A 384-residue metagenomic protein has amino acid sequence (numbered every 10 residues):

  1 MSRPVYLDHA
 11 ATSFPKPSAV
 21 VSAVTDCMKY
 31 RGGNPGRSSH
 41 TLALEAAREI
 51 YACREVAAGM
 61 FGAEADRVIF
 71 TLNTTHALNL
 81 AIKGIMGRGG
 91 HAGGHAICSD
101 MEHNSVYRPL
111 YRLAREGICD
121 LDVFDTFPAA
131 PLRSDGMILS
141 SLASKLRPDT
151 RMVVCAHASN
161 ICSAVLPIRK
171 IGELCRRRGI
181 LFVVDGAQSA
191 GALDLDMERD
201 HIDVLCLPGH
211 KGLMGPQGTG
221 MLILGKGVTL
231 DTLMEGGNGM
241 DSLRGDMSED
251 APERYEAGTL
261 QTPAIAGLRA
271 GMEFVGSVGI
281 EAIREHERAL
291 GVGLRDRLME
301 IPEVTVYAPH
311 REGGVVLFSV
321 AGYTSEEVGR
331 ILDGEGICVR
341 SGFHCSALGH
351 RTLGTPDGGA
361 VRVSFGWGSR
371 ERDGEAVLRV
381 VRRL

Functional and structural regions predicted by a protein language model:
M1-L384: Pyridoxal 5′-phosphate
